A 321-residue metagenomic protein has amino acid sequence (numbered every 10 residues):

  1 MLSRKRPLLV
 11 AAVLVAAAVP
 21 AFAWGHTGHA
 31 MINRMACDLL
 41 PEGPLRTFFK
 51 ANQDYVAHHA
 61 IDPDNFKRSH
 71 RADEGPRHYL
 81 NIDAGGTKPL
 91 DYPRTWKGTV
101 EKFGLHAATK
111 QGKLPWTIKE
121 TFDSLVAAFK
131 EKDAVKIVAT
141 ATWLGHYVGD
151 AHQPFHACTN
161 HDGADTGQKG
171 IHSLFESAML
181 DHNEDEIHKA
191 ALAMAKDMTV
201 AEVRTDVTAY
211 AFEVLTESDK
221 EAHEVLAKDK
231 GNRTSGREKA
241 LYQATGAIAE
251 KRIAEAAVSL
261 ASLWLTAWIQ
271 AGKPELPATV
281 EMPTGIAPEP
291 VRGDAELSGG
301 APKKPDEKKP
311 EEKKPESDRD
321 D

Functional and structural regions predicted by a protein language model:
M1-L9: Bacterial N-terminal signal peptides that target proteins for export
V10-A18: Bacterial N-terminal signal peptides
A11, G149, G236-K239: Short linear motifs at secondary-structure transitions and domain/linker junctions
L14-V15, V148, Q168: Preference for short coil/turn "hinge" residues that link or interrupt alpha-helices
P20-W143, P154-A254, V258-D321: N-terminal, motif-rich segments that launch catalysis or mediate targeting to/interaction with membranes, typified by
W143-G149: Functional cores that coordinate and move charged inorganic groups
